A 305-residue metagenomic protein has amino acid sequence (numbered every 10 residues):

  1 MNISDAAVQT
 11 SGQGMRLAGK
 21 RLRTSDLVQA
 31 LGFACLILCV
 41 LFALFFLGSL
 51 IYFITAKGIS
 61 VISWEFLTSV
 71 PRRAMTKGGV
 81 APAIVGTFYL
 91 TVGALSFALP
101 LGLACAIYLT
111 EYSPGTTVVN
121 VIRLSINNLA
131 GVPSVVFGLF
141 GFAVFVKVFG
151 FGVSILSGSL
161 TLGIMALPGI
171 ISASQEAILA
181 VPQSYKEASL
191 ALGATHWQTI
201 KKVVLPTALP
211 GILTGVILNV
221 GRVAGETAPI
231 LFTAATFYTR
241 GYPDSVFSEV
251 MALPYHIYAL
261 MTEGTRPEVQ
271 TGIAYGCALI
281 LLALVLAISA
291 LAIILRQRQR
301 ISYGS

Functional and structural regions predicted by a protein language model:
M1-V40, A292-S305: Transmembrane alpha-helical segments of polytopic membrane transport and secretion proteins
G12, Q175, L179, L190 (+2 more regions): C-terminal transmembrane helix and the adjacent membrane-cytosol boundary/short C-terminal tail of inner/organellar
G14-L38, Y52-A94, G115, A259-G272: Periplasmic/extracellular loop-to-transmembrane helix junction in inner-membrane transport proteins
P71-A74, G78, I230-L282: Interhelical loop and adjacent transmembrane-helix boundary motif in polytopic membrane transport permeases
L95, A173-S174, H196-A234: Transmembrane alpha-helices
L101-G141, I171-E176, S302-S305: Cytoplasmic-entry segments and transmembrane alpha-helices of multi-pass inner-membrane transporters
N127-I164: Generic hydrophobic transmembrane alpha-helix motif, especially the helices
P133, L192-G193, P206: Glycine/proline-centered hinge or cleavage motifs at structural transition points of membrane proteins
